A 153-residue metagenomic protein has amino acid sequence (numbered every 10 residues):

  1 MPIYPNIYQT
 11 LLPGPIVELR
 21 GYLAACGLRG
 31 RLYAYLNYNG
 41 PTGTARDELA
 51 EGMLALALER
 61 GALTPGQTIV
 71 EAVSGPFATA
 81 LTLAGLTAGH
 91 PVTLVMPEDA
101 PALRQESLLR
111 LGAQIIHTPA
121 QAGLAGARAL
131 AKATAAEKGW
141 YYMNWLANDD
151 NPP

Functional and structural regions predicted by a protein language model:
M1-P153: PLP-dependent amino-acid enzyme catalytic core
